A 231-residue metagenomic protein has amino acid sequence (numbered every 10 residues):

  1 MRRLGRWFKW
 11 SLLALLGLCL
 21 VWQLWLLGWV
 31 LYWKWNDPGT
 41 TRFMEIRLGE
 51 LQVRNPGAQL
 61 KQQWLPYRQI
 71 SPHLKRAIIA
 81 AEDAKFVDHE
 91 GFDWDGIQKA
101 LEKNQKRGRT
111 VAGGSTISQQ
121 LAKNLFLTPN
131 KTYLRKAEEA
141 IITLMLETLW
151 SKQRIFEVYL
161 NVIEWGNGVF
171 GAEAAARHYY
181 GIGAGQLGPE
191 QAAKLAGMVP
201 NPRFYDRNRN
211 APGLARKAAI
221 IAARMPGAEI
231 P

Functional and structural regions predicted by a protein language model:
R2-P231: Juxtamembrane regions of bacterial inner-membrane/periplasmic proteins, predominantly the peptidoglycan biogenesis
